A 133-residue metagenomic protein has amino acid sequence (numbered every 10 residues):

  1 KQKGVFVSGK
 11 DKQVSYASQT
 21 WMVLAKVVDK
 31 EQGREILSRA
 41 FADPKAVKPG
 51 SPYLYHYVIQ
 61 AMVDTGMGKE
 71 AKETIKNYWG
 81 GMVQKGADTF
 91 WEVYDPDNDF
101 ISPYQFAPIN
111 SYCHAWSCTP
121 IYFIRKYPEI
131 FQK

Functional and structural regions predicted by a protein language model:
K1-K133: Active-site core of glycosidic bond-cleaving carbohydrate-active enzymes
